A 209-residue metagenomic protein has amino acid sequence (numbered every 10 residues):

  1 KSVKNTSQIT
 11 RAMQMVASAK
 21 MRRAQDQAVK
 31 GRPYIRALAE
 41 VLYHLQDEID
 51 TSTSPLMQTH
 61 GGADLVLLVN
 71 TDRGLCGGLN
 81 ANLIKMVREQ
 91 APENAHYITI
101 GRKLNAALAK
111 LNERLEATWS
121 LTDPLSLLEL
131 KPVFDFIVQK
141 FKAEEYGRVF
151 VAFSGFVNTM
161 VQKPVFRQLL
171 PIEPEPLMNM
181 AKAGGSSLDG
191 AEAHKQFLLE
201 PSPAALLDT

Functional and structural regions predicted by a protein language model:
K1-T209: C-terminal beta-strand-loop-alpha-helix "lid" module of Rossmann-like NAD(P)-dependent dehydrogenases
